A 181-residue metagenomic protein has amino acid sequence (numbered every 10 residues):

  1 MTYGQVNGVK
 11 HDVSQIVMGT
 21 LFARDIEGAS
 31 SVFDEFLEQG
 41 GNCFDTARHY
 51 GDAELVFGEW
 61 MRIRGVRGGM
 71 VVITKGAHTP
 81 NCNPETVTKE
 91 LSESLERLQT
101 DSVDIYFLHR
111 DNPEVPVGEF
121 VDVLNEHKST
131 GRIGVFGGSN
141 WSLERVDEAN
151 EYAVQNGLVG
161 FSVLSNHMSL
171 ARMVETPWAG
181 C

Functional and structural regions predicted by a protein language model:
M1-M70, S129: N-terminal binding-site loop/beta-alpha segment at the start of enzyme catalytic domains that lines or forms
D12, L37-C43, Q99-S102, R132 (+2 more regions): Short loop/turn motifs at secondary-structure junctions
V17-E27, K75-T86, H109-V115: Active-site mouth loops of central-metabolism enzymes
M18, F44, F57, V72 (+5 more regions): Conserved, mostly hydrophobic/aromatic
R24-F36, C82-L98, E119-D122, V146-E151: Short, acidic/polar
N42-R48, F107-L108, G134-G138, S165: Short catalytic-loop micro-motif centered on adjacent basic/acidic residues
G68-P80, Y106, V163-M168: A short, structured active-site edge motif that brings together acidic residues
P116-C181: Beta/alpha (TIM)-barrel catalytic core signal, keyed to glycine-rich beta->alpha loops juxtaposed to Asp/Glu that bind
